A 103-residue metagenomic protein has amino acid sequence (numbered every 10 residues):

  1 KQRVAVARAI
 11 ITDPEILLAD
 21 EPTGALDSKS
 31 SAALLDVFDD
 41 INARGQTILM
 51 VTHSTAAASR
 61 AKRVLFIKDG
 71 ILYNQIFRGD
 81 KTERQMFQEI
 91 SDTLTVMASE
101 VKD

Functional and structural regions predicted by a protein language model:
V6, L34: Hydrophobic anchor residue at the start of the ABC signature
I11-T12, R44: Conserved signature/switch motifs of ABC ATPase nucleotide-binding domains
L17-D20: Catalytic Walker B motif of ABC-type/P-loop ATPase nucleotide-binding domains
S28-S30: Helix N-cap at the start of a conserved alpha-helix in ABC-type nucleotide-binding domains
V37-M50: Conserved catalytic loops of ABC-family nucleotide-binding domains
R60-F66: Conserved catalytic segment of ABC-fold P-loop ATPases
R63, I71-T95: Conserved beta-strand-loop-alpha-helix hinge in the C-terminal portion of ABC ATPase nucleotide-binding domains
